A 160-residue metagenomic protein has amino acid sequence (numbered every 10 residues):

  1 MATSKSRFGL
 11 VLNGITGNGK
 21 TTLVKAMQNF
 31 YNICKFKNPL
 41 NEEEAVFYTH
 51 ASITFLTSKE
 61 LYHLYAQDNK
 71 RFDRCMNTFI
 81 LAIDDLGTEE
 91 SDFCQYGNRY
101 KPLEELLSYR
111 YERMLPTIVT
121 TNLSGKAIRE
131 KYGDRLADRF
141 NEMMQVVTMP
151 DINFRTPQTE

Functional and structural regions predicted by a protein language model:
M1-R7: Phosphate-binding P-loop
L10-L12: Hydrophobic anchor at the beta1->P-loop junction of P-loop NTPases
G17-K20: Conserved glycine(s) of the Walker
L23, M27: Hydrophobic positions on the alpha1 helix immediately C-terminal to the Walker A/P-loop
N29-I53: Post-Walker A helix-loop "phosphate-sensing" segment adjacent to the P-loop in P-loop NTPases
Y48-Y111: Conserved nucleotide-sensing/catalytic segment adjacent to the nucleotide-binding pocket in NTP-handling enzymes
T88-E160: Replace "adjacent to P-loop NTPase cores in ATP/GTP-dependent enzymes" with "adjacent to NTP-binding cores
